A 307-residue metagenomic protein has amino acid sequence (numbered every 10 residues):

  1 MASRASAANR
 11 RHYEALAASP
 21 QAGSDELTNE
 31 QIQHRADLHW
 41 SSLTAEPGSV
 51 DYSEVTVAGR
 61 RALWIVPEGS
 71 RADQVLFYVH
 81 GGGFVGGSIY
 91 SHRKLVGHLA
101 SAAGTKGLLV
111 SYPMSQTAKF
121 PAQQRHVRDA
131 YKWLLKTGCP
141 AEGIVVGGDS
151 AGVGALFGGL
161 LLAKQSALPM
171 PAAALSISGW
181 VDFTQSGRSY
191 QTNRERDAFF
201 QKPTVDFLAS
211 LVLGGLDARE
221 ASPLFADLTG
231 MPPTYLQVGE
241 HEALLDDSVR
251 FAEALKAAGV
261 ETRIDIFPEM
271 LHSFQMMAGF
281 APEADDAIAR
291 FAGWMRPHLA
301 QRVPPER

Functional and structural regions predicted by a protein language model:
M1-S70, A300-R307: A glycine/proline-hinged amphipathic helix-loop "lid/cap" segment that gates access to hydrophobic ligand pockets
A62, F77, L99, F120-F183 (+4 more regions): Short strand-loop-helix active-site module centered on a catalytic nucleophile
D73-G82: Short beta-strand element of the alpha/beta-hydrolase
V75, G104-L108: A fold-wide structural signal in alpha/beta-hydrolase
S88-I89, L95, L108-G143, A278-A284: Catalytic nucleophile-loop/oxyanion-hole region of alpha/beta-hydrolase and closely related hydrolase-like folds
L161-L216, G230-M231: Hydrolase active-site cap/lid region
G215-M270: Serine-hydrolase catalytic core
F280-R307: Catalytic active-site module of serine/aspartate enzymes centered on a nucleophile-bearing elbow/loop
